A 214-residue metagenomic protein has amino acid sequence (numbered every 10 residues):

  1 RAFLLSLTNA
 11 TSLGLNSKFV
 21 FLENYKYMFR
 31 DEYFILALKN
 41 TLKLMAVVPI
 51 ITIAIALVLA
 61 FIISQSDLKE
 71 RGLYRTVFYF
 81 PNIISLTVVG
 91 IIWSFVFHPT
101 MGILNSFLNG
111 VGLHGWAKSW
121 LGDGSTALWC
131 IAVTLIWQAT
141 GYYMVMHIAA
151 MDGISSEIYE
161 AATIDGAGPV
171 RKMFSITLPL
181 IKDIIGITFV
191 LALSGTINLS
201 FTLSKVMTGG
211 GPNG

Functional and structural regions predicted by a protein language model:
R1-G214: A structural signal for multi-pass alpha-helical bundles of membrane permease subunits that mediate small-molecule
